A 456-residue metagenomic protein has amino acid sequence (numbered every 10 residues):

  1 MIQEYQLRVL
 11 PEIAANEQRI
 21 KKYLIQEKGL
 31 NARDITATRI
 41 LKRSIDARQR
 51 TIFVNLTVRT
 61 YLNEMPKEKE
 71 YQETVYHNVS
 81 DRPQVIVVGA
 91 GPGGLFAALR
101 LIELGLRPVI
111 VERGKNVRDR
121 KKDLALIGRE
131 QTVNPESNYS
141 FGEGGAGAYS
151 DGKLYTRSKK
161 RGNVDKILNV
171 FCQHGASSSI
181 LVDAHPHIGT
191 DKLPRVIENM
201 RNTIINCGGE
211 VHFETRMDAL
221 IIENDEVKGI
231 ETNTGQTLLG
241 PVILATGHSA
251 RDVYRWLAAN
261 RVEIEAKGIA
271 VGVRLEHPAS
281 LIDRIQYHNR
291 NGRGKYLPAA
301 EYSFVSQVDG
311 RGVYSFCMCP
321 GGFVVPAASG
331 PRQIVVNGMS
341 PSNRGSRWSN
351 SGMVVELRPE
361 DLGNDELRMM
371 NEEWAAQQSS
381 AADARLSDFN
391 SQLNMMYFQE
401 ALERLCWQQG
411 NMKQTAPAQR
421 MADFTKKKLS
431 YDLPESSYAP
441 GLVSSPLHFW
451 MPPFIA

Functional and structural regions predicted by a protein language model:
I2-V54, V58-Y149, K153-H174, S178-F449 (+1 more regions): Residues forming the flavin
